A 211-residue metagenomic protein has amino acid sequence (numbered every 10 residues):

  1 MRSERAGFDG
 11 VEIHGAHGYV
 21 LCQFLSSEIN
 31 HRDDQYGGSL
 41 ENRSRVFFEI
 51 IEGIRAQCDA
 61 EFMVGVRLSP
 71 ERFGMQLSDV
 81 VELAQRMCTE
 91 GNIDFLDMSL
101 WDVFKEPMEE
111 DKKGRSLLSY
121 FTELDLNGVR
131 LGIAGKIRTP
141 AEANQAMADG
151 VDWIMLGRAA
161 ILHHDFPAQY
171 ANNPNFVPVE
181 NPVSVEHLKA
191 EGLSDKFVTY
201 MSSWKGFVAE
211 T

Functional and structural regions predicted by a protein language model:
M1-T211: Flavin-dependent oxidoreductase catalytic cores
